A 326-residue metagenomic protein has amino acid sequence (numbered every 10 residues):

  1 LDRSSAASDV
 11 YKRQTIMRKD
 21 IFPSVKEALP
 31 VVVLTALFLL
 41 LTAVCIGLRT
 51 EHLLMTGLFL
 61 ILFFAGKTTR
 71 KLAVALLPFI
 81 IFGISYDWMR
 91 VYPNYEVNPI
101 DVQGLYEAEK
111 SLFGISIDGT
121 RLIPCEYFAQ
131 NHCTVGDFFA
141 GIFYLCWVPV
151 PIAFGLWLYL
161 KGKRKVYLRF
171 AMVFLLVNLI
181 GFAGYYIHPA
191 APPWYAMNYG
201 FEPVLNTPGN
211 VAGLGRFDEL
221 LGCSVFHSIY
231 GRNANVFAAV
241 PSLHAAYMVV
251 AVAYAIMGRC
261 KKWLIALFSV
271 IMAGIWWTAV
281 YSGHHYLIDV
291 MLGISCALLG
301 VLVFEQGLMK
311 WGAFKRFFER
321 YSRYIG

Functional and structural regions predicted by a protein language model:
L1-Q14: Single conserved hydrophobic/aromatic residue that forms the stacking wall/gate of nucleotide- or nucleobase-binding
M17-V32: N-terminal membrane topogenic signal
A73-W147: Intramembrane catalytic core of multi-pass membrane enzymes that act on lipidic substrates
L76, I152-I187, W194-V204, F268: Interfacial segments of alpha-helical transmembrane regions
I84-A108, L175-G213: Aromatic-rich transmembrane-lumenal/periplasmic boundary elements in polytopic membrane proteins
A153-L158, A245-K262, S295-Q306: Membrane-interfacial alpha-helical segments at the cytosolic side of multi-pass membrane proteins
I187-G258: Membrane-interfacial catalytic/cofactor-binding modules of polytopic membrane enzymes
P192-A196, A239, G274-L298: Interfacial helix-loop-helix junctions of multi-pass membrane proteins
